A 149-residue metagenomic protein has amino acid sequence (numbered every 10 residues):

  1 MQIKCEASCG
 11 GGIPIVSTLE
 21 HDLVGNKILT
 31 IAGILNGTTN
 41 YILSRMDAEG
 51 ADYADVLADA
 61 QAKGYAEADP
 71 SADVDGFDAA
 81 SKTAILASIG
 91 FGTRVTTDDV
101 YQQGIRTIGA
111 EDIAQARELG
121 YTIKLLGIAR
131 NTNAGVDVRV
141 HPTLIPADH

Functional and structural regions predicted by a protein language model:
Q2-A66, P70-D73, F77-D78: Rossmann-like NAD(P)H-binding beta-loop-alpha module
V56-H149: Substrate-binding/catalytic subdomain of NAD(P)-dependent oxidoreductase enzymes
